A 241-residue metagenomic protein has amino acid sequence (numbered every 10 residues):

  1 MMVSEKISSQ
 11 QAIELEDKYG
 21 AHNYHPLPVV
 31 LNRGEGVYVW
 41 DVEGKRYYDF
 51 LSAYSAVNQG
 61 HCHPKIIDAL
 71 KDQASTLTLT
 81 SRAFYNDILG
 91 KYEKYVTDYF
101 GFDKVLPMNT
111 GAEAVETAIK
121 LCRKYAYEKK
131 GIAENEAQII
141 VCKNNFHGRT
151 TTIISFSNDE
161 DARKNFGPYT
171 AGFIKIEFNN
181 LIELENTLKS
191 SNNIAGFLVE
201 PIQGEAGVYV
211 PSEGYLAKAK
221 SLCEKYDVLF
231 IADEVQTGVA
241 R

Functional and structural regions predicted by a protein language model:
M2-E35, A83: Active-site-adjacent loop/helix segments that line or gate small-molecule/cofactor pockets in enzymes
V29-L51: Active-site and channel-lining beta-strand-loop segments that bind or position nucleotide-derived/phosphorylated
K45, G196, V228-F230: Hydrophobic "anchor" residues on beta-strands that sit immediately upstream of conserved functional sites
R46-I132: Glycine-rich loop-to-alpha-helix module at the N-terminal edge of alpha/beta enzyme cores
A56-N58, G204-G207, T237-V239: Short, small-residue-enriched loops and turns at beta-alpha junctions that line or gate enzyme active sites
K94-G196: PLP-dependent aspartate aminotransferase-fold enzymes
N193-V208: Short acidic, glycine-rich surface-loop motifs adjacent to enzyme active sites
Y209-R241: Catalytic PLP-binding core of fold-type I/II PLP enzymes
